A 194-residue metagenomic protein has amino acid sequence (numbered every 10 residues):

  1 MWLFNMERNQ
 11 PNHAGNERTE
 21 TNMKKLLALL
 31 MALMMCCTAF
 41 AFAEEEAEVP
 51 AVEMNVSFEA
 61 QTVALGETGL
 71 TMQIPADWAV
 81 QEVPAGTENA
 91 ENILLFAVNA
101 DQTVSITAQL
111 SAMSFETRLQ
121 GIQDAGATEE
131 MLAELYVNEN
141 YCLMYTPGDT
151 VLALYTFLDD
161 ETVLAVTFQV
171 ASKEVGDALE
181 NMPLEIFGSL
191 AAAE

Functional and structural regions predicted by a protein language model:
L3-N22, A28-L30, C37-E91, D160 (+1 more regions): N-terminal targeting sequences that direct proteins away from the cytosol to non-cytosolic compartments
V52, M113-Q123: Short, surface-exposed linear segments at secondary-structure transitions and domain or protein termini
F58-E67, A97, L135-Y136, Y145: Short acidic-hydrophobic surface loop/beta-edge motif
G66-T117, P147-G148: Secretory pathway targeting signatures of secreted, lumenal, and periplasmic proteins
V80, S105-T107, M144, A165-T167 (+1 more regions): Short hydrophobic/aromatic-rich beta-strand segments that constitute the beta-sheet cores of beta-sandwich/beta-barrel
M113-S114, D149-T150, V170-E174: Solvent-exposed loop/turn segments at secondary-structure junctions within structured extracellular/periplasmic domains
T117-Q120, E134, V175-L179: A short, polar/proline- and glycine-enriched secondary-structure boundary/capping micro-motif
G121-V163: Signature of long, low-cysteine stretches enriched in small and polar/charged residues
